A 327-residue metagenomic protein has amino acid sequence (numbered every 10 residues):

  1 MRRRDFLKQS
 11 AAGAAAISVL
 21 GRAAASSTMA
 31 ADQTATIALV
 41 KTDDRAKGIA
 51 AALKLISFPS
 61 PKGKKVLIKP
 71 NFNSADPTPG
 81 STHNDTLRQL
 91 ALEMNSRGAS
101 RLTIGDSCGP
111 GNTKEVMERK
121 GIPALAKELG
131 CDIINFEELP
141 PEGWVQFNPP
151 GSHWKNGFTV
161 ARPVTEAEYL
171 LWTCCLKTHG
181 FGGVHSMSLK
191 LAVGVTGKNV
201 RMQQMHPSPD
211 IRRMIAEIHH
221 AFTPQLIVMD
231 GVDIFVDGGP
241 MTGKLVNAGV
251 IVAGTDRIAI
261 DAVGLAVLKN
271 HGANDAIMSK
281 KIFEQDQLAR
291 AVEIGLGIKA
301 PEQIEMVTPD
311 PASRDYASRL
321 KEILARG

Functional and structural regions predicted by a protein language model:
M1-G327: N-terminal and secondary-structure boundary signal
